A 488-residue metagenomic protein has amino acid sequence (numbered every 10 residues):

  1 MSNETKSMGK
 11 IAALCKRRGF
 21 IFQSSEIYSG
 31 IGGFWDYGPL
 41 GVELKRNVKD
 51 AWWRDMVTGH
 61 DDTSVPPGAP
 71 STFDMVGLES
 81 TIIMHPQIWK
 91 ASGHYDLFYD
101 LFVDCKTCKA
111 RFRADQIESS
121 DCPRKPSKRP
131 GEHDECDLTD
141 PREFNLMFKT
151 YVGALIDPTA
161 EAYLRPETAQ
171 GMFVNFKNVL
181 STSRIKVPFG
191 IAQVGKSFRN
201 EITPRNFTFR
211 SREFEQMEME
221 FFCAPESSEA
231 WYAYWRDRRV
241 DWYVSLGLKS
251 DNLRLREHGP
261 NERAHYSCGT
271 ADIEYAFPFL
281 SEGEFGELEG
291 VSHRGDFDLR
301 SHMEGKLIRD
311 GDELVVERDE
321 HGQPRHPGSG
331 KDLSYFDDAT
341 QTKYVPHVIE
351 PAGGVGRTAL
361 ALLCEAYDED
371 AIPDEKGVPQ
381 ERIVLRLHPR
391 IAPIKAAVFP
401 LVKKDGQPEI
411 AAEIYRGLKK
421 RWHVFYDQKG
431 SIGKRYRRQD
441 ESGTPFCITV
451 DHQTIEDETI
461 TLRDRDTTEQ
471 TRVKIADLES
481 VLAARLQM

Functional and structural regions predicted by a protein language model:
M1-M488: NTP/phosphate- and nucleic-acid-binding module
